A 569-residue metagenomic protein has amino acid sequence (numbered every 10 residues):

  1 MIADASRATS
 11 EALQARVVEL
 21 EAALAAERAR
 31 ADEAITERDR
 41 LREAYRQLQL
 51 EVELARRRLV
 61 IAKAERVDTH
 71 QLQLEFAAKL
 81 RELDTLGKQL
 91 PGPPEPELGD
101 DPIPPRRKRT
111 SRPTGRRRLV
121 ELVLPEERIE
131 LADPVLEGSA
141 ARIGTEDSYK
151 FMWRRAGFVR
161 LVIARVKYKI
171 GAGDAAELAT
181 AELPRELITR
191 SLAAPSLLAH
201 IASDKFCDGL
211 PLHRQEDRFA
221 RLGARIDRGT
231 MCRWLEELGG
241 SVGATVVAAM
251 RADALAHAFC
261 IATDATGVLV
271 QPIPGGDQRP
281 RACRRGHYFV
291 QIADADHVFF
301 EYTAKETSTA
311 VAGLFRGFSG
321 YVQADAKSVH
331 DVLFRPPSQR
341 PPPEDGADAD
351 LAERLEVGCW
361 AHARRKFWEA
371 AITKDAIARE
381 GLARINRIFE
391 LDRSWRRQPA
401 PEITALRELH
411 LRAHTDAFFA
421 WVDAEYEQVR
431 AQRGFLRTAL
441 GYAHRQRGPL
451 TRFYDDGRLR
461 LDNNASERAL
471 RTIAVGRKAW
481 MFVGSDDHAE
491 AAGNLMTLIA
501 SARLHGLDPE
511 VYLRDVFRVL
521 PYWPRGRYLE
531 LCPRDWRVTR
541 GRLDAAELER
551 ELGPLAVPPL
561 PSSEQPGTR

Functional and structural regions predicted by a protein language model:
M1-S191, A258, A262-T263, L269 (+3 more regions): Short, flexible loop/hinge motifs at secondary-structure junctions
A34-I35, A179-K205, E216-C232, D296-H297 (+5 more regions): Glycine- and acidic
I61, P134-E137, I170-A172, I201 (+10 more regions): Mobile genetic element proteins and their domesticated derivatives, centered on retroelements and DNA transposons
R112, R117-A140, D208, H213-G317 (+2 more regions): Gly/Pro-rich turn-and-neighbor structural signature
G144, L178-A181, L210, V270-P272 (+8 more regions): Short helix/loop capping segments that flank catalytic or ligand/cofactor-binding pockets
G157-H213, A282-V298: Active-site-adjacent "gating/activation" loops or surface patches in catalytic cores
C260, A326, P337-A383: Conserved beta-strand -> loop -> alpha-helix junction used to position metal-binding or nucleic-acid-contacting
K327-V329, E380-R569: Acidic/histidine-rich catalytic cores and adjacent linkers of DNA breakage/strand-transfer/modification proteins
